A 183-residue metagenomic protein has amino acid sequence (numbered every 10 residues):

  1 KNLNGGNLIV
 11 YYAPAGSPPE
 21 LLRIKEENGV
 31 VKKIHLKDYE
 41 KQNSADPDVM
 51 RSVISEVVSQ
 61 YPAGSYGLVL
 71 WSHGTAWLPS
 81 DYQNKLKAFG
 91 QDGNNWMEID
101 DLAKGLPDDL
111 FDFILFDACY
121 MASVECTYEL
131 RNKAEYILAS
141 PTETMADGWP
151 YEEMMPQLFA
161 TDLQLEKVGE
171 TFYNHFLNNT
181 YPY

Functional and structural regions predicted by a protein language model:
K1-V69, G74, L78-A103: Divalent cation-coordinating acidic motifs and surrounding scaffolds that mediate Ca2+/Mg2+/Mn2+/Zn2+-dependent binding
A76, Q83-Y183: Terminal, contiguous helix-loop blocks that mediate binding/assembly
